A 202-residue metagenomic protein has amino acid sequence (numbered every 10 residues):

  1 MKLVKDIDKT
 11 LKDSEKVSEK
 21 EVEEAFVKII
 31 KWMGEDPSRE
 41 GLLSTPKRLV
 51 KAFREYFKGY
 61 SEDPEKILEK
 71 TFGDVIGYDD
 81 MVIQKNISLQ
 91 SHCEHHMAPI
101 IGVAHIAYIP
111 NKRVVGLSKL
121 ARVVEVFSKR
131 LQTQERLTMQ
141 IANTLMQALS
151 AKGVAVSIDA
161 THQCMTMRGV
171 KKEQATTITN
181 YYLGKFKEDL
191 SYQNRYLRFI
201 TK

Functional and structural regions predicted by a protein language model:
M1-K202: A domain-level signal for the structural core that forms small-molecule/cofactor-binding pockets and catalytic centers
